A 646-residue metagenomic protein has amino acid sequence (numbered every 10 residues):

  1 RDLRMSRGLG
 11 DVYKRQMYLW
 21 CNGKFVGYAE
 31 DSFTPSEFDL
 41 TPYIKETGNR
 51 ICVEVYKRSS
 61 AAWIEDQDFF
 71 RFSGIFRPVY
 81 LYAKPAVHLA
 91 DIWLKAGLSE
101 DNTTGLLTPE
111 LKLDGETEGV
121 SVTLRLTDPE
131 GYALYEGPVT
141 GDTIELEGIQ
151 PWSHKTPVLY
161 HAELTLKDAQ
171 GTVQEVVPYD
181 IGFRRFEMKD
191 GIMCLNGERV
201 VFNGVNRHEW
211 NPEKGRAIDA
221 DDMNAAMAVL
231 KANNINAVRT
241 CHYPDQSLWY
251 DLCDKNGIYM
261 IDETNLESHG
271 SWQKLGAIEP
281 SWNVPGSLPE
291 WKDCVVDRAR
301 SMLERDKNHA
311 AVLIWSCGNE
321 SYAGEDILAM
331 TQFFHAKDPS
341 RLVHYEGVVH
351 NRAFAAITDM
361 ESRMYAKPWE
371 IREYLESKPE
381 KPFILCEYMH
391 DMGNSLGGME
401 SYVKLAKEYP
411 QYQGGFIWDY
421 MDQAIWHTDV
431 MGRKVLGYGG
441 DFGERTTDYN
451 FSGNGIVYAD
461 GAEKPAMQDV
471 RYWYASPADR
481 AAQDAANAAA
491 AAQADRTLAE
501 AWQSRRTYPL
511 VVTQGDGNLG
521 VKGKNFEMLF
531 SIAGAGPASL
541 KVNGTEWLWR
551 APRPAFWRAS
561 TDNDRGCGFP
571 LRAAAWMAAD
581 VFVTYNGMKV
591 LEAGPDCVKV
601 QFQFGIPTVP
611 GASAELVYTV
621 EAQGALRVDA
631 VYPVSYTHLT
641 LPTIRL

Functional and structural regions predicted by a protein language model:
R1, R7-M260, R298, L313-I314 (+5 more regions): Secreted/periplasmic carbohydrate-active enzymes, especially glycoside hydrolases
M227-L230, A237-D460, P465, D469: Substrate-binding/catalytic cleft of secreted carbohydrate-active enzymes, primarily glycoside hydrolases
